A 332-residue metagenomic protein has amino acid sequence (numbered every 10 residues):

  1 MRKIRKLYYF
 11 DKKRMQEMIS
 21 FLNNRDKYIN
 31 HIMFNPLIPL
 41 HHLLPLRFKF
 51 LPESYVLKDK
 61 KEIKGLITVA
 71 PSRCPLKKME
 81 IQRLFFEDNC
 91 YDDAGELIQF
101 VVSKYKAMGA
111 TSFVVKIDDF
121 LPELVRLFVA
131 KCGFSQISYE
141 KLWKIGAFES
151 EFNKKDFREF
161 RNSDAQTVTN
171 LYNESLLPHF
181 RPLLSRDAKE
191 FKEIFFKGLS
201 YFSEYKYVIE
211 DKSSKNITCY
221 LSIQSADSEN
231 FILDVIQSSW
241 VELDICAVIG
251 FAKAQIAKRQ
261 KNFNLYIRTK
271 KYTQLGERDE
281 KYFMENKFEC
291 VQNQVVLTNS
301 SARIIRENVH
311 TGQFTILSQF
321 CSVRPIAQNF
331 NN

Functional and structural regions predicted by a protein language model:
M1-I38, E151-D187, V323-N332: Short amphipathic alpha-helix that is part of the acyltransferase structural core
R2, K6-K13, L22-E96, D211-L243: Conserved donor-binding loop and adjoining core beta-sheet/short helix segment in diverse acyl/aminoacyl transferases
D11, L46-F50, K106-A107, L121 (+6 more regions): Short, low-complexity cationic-aromatic patches
H31-I32, T68-L76, P122-D156, P182-R186: Short, flexible helix-coil linker/hinge segments at the edges of structured domains or between repeats
E53-Y55, K77-M79, Y139-K141, Y205-Y207 (+2 more regions): Short beta-strand micro-motifs in enzyme catalytic cores
M79-K131, E229-N286: Acyl-donor binding region in acyl/amide transferases
F120, K131-N153, N262-N332: Active-site/acyl-donor-binding loops of N-acyltransferases
G146-E149, N153-V208, Y220-L221, K253 (+3 more regions): Surface-exposed interaction/gating patches
